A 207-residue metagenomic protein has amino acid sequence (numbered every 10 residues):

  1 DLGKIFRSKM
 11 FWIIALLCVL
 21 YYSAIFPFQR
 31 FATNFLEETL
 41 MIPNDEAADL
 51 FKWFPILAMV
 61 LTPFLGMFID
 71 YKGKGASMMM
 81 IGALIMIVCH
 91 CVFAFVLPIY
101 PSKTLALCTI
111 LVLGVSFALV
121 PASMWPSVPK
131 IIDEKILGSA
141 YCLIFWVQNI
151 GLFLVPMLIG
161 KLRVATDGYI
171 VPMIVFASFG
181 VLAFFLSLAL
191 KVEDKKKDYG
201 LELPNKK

Functional and structural regions predicted by a protein language model:
D1-I14, N205-K207: Juxtamembrane intracellular "pre-TM" segments in multi-pass secondary transporters
S8-M59, W125, V155: Extracytoplasmic gate region of multi-pass secondary transporters
L36-E37, F68-D70, I159-D167: Interfacial helix-cap and linker-helix signal at transmembrane-aqueous boundaries of multi-pass secondary transporters
P43-F51, S102, A106, Y141: Juxtamembrane helix-start elements in MFS-like secondary transporters
L61-K74: Helix-to-loop junctions at the C-terminal end of transmembrane segments in multipass secondary transporters
G75-M124: C-terminal transmembrane helical hairpin of 12-TM major facilitator-type secondary transporters
I131-T166: A late C-terminal transmembrane helix in Major Facilitator Superfamily
Y169, I174-K207: Multi-pass alpha-helical transporter architecture, strongest for 12-TM Major Facilitator/SLC carriers used
